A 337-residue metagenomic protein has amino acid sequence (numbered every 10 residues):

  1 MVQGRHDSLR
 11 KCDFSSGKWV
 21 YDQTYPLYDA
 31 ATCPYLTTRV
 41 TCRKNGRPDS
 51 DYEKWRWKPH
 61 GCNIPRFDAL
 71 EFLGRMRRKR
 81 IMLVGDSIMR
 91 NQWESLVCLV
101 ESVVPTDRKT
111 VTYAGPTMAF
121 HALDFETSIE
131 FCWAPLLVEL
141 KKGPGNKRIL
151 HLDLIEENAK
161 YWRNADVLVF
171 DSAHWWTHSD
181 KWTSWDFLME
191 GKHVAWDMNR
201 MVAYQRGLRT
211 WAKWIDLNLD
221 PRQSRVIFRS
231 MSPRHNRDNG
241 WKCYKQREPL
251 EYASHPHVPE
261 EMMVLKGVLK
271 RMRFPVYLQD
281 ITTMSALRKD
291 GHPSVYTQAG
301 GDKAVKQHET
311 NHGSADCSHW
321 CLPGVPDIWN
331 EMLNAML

Functional and structural regions predicted by a protein language model:
M1-L337: A compositional signature for long Ser/Thr(±Pro)-rich, low-complexity
